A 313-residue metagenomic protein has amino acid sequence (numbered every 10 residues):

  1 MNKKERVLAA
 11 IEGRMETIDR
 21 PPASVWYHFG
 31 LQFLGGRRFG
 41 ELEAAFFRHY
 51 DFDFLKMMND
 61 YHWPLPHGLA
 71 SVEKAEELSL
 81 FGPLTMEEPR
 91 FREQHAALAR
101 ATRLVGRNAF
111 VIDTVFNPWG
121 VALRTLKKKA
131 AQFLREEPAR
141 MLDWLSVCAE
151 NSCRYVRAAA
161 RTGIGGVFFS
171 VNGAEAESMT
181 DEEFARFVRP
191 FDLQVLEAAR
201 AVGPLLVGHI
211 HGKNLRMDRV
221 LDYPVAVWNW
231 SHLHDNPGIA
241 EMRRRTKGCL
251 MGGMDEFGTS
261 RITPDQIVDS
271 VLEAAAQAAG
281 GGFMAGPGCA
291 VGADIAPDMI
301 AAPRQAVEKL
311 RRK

Functional and structural regions predicted by a protein language model:
M1-G30, D53, M57, T85-K313: Active-site loop segments of alpha/beta catalytic cores
A9-I11, E16-G82: N-terminal capping/small domains of soluble enzymes
